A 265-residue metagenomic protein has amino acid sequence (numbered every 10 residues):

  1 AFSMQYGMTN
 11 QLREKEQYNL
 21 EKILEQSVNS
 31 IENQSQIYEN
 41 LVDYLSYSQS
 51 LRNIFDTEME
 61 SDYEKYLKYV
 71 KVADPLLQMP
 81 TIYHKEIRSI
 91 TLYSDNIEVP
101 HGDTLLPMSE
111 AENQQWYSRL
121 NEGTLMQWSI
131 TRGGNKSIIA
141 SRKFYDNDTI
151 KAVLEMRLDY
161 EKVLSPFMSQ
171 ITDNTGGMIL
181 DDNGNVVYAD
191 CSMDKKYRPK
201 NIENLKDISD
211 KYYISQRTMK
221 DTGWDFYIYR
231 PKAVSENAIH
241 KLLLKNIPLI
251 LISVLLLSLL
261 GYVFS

Functional and structural regions predicted by a protein language model:
A1-Q26: N-terminal membrane-insertion alpha helix
F2-S3, G7, S46, S50 (+2 more regions): Transmembrane alpha-helix boundary/anchor motif
Y18-E122: Extracytoplasmic/periplasmic sensory segments of membrane signal-transduction proteins
V72-H84, K151-Y188: Solvent-exposed, extracytoplasmic
G102-Q115, G133-Q170, Y227-P231: Conserved beta-strands of PAS-like sensory domains
W116-D146, T175-M178, D182-N185, C191-I228: Membrane-proximal, non-catalytic sensory/regulatory domains of signal-transducing membrane proteins
Y227, A233-S265: Cytoplasm-proximal transmembrane signaling helix
